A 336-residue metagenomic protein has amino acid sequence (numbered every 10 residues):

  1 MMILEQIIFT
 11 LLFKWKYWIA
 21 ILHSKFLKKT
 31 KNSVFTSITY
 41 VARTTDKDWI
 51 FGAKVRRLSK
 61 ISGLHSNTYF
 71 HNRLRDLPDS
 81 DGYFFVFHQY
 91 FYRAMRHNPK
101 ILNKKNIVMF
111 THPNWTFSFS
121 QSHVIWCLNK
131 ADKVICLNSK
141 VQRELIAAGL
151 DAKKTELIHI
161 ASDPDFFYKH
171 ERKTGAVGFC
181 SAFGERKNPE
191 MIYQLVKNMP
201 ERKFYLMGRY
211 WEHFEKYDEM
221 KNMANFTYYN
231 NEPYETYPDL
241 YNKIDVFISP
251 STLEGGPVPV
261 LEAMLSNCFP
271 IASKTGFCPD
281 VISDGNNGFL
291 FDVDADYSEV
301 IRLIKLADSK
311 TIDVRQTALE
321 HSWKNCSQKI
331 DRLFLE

Functional and structural regions predicted by a protein language model:
F119, I146-A147, L157-G175: Acidic anion/phosphate-binding donor-loop and adjacent secondary structure in glycosyltransferase catalytic cores
L128, D239-I244: Short alpha-helical donor nucleotide-sugar binding micro-motif in glycosyltransferases
K169-K187, Y193-M199, Y205: Conserved donor-binding/catalytic core segment of Leloir-type glycosyltransferases
E215-E232: Nucleotide-activated donor-binding/catalytic signature segment of Leloir-type glycosyltransferases, i.e., the conserved
T252: Aromatic "clamp/platform" in nucleotide-sugar-dependent glycosyltransferases that forms part of the donor/acceptor
F269-A272: Short hydrophobic beta-strand element within catalytic cores of glycosyltransferases and related nucleotide-activated
D284-G285, F289-A295, L303-D308: Conserved acidic donor-binding segment of nucleotide-sugar-dependent glycosyltransferases
A295, D308-E336: A charged, aromatic-enriched C-terminal amphipathic alpha-helix characteristic of glycosyltransferases across folds
